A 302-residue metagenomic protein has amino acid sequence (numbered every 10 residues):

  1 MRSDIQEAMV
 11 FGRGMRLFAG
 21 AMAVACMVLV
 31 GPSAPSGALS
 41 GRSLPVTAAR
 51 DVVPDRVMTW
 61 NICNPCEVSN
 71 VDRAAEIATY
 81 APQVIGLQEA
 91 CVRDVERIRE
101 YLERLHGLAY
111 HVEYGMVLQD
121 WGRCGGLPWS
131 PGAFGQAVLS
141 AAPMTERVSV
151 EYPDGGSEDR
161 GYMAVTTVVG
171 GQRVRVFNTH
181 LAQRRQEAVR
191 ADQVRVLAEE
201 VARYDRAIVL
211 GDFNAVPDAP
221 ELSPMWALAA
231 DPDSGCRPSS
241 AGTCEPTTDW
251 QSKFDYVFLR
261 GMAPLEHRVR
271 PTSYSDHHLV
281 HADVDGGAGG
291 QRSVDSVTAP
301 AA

Functional and structural regions predicted by a protein language model:
R2, G31, L39-T47, V201-A207 (+1 more regions): Metal-dependent phosphoester-hydrolase catalytic domains
R2-S40: Secretory targeting and sorting signals
L39-E67: Mobile, glycine- and charge-enriched loop segments and immediately flanking short secondary-structure elements within
V53-I62, R73-Y101, L139, V165 (+4 more regions): Active-site beta-strand/loop signature of hydrolases that rely on acidic residues for catalysis
P54, C63-V150, W226-A230: Active-site surface patch of divalent metal-dependent phosphodiester/phosphate bond hydrolases
T59-C63, L87-A90, E113-Q119, L139-P143 (+8 more regions): Active-site-proximal beta-strand/loop segments in catalytic clefts of secreted hydrolases
V68-D72, A90, D94, P131 (+4 more regions): Soluble or luminal CAZymes and related metallo-dependent hydrolases
G126-V174, N178, P264-E266: A well-ordered secondary-structure block
